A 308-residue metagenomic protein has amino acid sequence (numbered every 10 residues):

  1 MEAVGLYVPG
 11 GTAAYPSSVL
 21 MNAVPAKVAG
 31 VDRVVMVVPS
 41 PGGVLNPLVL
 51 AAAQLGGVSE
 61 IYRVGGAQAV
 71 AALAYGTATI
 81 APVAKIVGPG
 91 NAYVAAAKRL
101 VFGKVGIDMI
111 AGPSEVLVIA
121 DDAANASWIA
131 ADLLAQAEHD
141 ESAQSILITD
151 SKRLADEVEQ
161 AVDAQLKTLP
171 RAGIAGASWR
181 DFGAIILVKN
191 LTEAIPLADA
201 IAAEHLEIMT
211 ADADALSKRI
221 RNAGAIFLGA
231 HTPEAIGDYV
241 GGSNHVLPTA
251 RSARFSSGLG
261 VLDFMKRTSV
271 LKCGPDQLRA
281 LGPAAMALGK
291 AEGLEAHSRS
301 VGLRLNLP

Functional and structural regions predicted by a protein language model:
M1-A51: Conserved small-residue-rich beta-alpha loop and adjacent elements that most often cradle the phosphate/pyrophosphate
M21-D32, Q54-G56, A74-I80, K98-L100 (+1 more regions): Alpha-helix C-terminal capping segments
D32-P41, S145-K152, E157-V158, G229: Short internal beta-strands
G57-Q144: Conserved NAD(P)+-binding/catalytic subdomain of aldehyde/semialdehyde dehydrogenases
G106, A143-I148, T168-W179, E207-T210 (+2 more regions): Flexible, glycine/charged-enriched surface loops at secondary-structure junctions
M109-D181, I185: A conserved active-site cap/scaffold subdomain adjacent to cofactor or substrate pockets
L191, D199-P308: C-terminal core of ALDH-fold dehydrogenases
